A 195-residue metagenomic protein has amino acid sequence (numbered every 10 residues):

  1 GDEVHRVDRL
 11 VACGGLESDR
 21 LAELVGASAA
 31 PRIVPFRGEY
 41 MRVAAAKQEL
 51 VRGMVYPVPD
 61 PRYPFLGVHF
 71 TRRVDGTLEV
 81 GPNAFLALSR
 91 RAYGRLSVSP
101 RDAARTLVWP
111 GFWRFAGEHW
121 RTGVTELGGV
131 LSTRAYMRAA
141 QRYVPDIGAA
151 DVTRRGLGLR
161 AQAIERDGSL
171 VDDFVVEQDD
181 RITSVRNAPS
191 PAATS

Functional and structural regions predicted by a protein language model:
E3-V98: Flavin-dependent oxidoreductases
R95-S195: C-terminal catalytic lobe of FAD-dependent flavoproteins
